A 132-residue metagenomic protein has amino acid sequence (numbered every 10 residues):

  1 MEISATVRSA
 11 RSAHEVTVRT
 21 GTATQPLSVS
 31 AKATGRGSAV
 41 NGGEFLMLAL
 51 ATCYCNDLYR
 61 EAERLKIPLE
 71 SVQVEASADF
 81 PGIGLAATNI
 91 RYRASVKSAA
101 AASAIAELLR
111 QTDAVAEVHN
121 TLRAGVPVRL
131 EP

Functional and structural regions predicted by a protein language model:
M1-L48, N56-P132: Extended beta-strand/beta-hairpin segments
